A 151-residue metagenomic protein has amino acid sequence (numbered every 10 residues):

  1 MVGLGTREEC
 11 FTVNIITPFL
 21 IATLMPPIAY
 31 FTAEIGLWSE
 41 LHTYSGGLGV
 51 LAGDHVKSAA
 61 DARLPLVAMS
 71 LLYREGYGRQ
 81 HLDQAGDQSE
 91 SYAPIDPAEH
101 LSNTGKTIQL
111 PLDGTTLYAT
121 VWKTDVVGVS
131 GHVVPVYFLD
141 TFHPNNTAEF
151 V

Functional and structural regions predicted by a protein language model:
M1, E8, N14-V151: Catalytic cores of carbohydrate-active enzymes across secretory and cytosolic contexts
